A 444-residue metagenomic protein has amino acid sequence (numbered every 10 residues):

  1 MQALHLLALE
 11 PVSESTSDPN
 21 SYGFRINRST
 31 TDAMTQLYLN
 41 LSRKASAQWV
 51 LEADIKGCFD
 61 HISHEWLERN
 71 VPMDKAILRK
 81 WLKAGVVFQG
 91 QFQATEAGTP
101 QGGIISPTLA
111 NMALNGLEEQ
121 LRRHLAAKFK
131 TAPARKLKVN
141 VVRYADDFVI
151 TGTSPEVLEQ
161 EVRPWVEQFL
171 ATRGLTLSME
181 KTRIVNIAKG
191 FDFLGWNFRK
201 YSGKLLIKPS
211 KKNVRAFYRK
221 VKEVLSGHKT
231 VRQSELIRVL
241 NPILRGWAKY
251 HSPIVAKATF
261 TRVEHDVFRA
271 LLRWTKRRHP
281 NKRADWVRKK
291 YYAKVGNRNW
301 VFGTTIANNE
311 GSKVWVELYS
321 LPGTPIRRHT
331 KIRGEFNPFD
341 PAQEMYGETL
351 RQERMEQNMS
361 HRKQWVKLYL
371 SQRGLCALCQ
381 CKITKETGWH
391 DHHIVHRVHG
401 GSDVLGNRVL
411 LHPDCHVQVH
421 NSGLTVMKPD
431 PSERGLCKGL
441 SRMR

Functional and structural regions predicted by a protein language model:
L7-G23, G435: Charged boundary/loop elements
T16-N20, R25-R28, D32-G190: Conserved polymerase palm-domain catalytic core
R79-A94, R238-P242, M345-Q352: Active-site-adjacent bridging/hinge elements
K83, F92, T172-W247: A conserved non-catalytic segment of reverse transcriptases and RNA-directed RNA polymerases corresponding to the late
V224-K282: Right-hand nucleic-acid polymerase module
E264-A270, T275-E356, S360-H361: Extended C-terminal regions of large enzymes
F336-L378, S402, P429-M443: Short, charged surface segments at domain edges that flank catalytic/cofactor-binding sites
Q380-P413, V419-P431: Histidine-centered nuclease catalytic patch
